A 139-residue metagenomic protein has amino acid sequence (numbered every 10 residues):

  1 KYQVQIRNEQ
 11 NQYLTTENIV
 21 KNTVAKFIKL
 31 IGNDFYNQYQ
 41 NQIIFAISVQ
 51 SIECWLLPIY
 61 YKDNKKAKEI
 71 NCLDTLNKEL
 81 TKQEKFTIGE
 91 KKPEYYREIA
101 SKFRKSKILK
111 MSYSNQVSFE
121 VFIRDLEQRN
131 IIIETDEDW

Functional and structural regions predicted by a protein language model:
Y2-W139: C-terminal accessory helical subdomains adjacent to catalytic cores in phosphodiester- and nucleotide-handling enzymes
